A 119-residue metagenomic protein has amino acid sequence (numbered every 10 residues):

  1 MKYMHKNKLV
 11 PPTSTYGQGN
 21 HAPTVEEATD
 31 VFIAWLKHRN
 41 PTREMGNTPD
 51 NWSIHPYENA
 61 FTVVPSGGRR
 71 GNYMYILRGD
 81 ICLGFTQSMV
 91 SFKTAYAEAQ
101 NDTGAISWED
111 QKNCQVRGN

Functional and structural regions predicted by a protein language model:
Y3-T48, A99: Short, non-transmembrane alpha-helical segments in secretory-pathway proteins
Q18, L77, A95, D110-Q115: Short amphipathic alpha-helical motifs in flexible or low-confidence regions
N20-A22, P49, R70-M74, Q87 (+1 more regions): Polar low-complexity intrinsically disordered regions enriched in Ser/Thr and small residues
H21, W35, V64-S66, F85-Q87 (+2 more regions): Solvent-exposed, well-ordered amphipathic alpha-helical segments that flank/support binding or catalytic loops
F32, N113-N119: A binding-site-centric feature that preferentially detects glycan-recognition modules on secreted/surface proteins
K37-Y57, I106-Q115: Short glycine-rich, low-complexity/disordered patches
E44-L83: Exposed beta-strand-loop-beta-strand "reactive/processing" segments of non-cytosolic proteins
R78-I106: A short, surface-exposed interaction/processing loop segment used at functional sites
